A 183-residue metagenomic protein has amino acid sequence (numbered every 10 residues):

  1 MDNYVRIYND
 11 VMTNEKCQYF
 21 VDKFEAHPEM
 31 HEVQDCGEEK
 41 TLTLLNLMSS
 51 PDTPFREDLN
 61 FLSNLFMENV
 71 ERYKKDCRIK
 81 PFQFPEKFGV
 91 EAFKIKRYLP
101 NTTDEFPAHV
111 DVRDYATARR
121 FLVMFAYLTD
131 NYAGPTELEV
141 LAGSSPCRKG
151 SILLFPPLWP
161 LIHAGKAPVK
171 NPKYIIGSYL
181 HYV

Functional and structural regions predicted by a protein language model:
M1-I152, P160-V183: Fe(II)/2-oxoglutarate oxygenase catalytic core
